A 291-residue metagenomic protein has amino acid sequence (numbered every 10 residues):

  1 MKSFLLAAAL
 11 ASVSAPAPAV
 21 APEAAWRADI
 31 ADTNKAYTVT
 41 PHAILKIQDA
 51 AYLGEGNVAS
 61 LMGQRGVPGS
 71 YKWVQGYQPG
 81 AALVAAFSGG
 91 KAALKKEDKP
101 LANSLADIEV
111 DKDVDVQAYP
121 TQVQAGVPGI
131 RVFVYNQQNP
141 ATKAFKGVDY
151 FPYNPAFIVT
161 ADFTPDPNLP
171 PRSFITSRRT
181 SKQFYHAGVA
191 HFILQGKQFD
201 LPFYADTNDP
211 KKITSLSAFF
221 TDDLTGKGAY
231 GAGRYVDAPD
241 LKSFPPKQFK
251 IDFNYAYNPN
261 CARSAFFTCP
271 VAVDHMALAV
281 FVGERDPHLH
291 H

Functional and structural regions predicted by a protein language model:
M1-A7: Sec-dependent signal peptide recognition, specifically the positively charged N-region followed immediately by
S12-P16: N-terminal signal peptide c-region/cleavage motif recognized by signal peptidases
A19-G69: N-terminal cleavable signal peptides for secretion/export
Y52-D98: Forkhead-associated
Q122-F184: Surface-exposed beta-loop interaction hotspot
Y150, Q248-K250, N254-H291: Extended, aromatic/histidine-rich regions of cofactor-dependent oxidoreductases associated with respiratory
Q183-Y230: Mid-length scaffold segments of soluble, non-membrane domains
S217-Y257: Acidic, glycine-rich flexible loop segments
